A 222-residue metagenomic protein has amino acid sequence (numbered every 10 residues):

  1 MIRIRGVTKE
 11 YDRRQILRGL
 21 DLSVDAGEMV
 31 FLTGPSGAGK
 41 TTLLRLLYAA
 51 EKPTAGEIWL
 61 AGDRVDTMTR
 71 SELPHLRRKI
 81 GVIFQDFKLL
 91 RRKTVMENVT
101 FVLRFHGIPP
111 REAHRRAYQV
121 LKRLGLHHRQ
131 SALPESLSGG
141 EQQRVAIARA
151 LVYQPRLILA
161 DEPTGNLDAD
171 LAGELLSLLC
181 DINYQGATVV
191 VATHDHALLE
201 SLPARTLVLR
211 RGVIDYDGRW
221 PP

Functional and structural regions predicted by a protein language model:
I2, L17-G19: Conserved structural motif at the start of ABC-family nucleotide-binding domains
Y48: Helix-to-loop junction immediately C-terminal to a conserved catalytic motif
G56-R64, R116: Conserved ABC transporter NBD signature motif
V65-G81, P110, I182-Y184: ABC ATPase NBD coupling module
L133-L137, E141-Q143: Conserved ABC ATPase signature
Q154: Conserved catalytic motifs of ABC-family nucleotide-binding domains
I158-D161: Catalytic Walker B motif of ABC-type/P-loop ATPase nucleotide-binding domains
